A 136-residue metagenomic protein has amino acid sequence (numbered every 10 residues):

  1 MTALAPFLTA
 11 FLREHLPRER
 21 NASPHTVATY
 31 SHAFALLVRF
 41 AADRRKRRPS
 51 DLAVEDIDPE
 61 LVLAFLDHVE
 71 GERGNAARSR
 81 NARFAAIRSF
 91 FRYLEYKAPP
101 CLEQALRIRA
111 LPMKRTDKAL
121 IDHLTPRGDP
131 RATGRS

Functional and structural regions predicted by a protein language model:
M1-T2, L52: An acidic intrinsically disordered interaction segment
T2-T9, V27: Onset of an N-terminal alpha helix
A10-H25, S31, A35-L120, R135: N-terminal core-binding DNA-recognition domain of tyrosine recombinases/integrases
H123: Catalytic-site neighborhood detector that most strongly recognizes the C-terminal catalytic loop/helix of tyrosine
P126-S136: Acidic, proline/serine/threonine- and glycine-rich low-complexity intrinsically disordered segments
